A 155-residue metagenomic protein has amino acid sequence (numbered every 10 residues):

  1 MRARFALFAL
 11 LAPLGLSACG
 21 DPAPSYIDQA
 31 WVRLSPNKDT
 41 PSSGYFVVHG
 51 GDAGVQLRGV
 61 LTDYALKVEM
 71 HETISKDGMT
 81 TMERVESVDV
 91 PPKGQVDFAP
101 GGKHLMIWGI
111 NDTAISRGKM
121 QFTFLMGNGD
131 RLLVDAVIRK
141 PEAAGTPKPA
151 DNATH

Functional and structural regions predicted by a protein language model:
M1-F8: Bacterial N-terminal signal peptides that target proteins for export
R4, G20-D21: Short, surface-exposed loop and linker segments with low hydrophobicity and enrichment for Pro/Ser/Thr
G15-A18: C-terminal motif of bacterial Sec signal peptides marking the signal peptidase cleavage site
P22-H155: Compact, glycine-rich, soluble single-domain proteins
